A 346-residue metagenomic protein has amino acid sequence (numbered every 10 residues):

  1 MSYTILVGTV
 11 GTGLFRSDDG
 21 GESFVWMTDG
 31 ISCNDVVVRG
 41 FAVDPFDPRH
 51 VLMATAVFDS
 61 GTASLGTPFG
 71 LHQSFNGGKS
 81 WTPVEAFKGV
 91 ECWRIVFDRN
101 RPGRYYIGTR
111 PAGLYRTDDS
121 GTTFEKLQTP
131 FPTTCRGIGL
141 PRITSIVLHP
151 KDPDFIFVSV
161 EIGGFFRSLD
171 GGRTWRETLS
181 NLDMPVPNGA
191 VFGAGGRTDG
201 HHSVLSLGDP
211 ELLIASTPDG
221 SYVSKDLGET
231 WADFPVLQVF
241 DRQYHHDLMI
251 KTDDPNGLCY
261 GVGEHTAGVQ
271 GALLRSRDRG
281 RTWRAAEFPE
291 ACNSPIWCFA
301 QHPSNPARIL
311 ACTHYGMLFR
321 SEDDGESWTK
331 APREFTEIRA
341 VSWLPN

Functional and structural regions predicted by a protein language model:
M1-N346: Extracellular glycan-interacting surfaces
